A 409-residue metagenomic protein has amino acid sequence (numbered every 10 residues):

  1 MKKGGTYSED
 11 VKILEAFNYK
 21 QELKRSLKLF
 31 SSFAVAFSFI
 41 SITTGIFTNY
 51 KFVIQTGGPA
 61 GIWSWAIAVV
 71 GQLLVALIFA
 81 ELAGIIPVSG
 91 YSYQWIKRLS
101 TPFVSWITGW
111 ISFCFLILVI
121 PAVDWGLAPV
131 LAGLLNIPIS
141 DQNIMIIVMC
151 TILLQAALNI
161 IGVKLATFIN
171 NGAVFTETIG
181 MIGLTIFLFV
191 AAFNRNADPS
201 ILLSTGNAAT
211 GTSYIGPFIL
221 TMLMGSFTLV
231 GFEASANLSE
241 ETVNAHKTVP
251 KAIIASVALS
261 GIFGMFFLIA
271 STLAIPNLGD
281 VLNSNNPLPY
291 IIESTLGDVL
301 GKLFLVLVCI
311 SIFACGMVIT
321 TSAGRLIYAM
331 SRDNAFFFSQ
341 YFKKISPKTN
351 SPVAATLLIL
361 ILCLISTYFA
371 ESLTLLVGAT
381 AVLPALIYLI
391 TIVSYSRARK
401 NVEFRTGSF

Functional and structural regions predicted by a protein language model:
M1-I62, A66, L73-L77, T205-G206 (+2 more regions): Membrane-interface "cap" regions at the ends of multi-pass membrane proteins
G4-A16, N49-Y50, F79, G225-A245 (+2 more regions): Juxtamembrane interface elements at the cytosolic ends of transmembrane helices in multi-pass membrane proteins
L23, I62, P138-N143, G172-K302: Helix-loop-helix junctions that connect adjacent transmembrane segments in multi-pass membrane transporters
R25-F37, I62, T101-C114, I147-C150 (+4 more regions): Select transmembrane alpha-helical segments in multipass membrane proteins
T48-T56, S64, L73-I152, A156-I160 (+3 more regions): Hydrophobic transmembrane alpha-helices that form the core helical bundles of multi-pass secondary transporters
T56-P59, I85-S89, R98-V104, E240-T248 (+2 more regions): Juxtamembrane helix-boundary/capping and inter-helix hinge elements in multi-pass membrane proteins
Q94-W95, T101, A132-I137, A252-M317 (+1 more regions): TM-loop-TM module centered on a large, flexible mid-protein loop between adjacent transmembrane helices in multi-pass
I169, Q340-N350, Y388-F409: C-terminal membrane-solvent junction of multi-pass transporters and transport-like membrane proteins
